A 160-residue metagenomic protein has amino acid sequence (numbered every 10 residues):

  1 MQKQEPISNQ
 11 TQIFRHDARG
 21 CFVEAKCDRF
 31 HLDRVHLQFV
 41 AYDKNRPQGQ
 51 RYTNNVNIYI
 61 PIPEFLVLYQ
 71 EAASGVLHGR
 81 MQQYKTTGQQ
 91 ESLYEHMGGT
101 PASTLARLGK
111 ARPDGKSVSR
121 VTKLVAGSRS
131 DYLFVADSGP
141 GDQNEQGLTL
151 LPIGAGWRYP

Functional and structural regions predicted by a protein language model:
M1-P160: Positively charged, low-complexity terminal tracts and the immediately adjacent first secondary-structure elements
